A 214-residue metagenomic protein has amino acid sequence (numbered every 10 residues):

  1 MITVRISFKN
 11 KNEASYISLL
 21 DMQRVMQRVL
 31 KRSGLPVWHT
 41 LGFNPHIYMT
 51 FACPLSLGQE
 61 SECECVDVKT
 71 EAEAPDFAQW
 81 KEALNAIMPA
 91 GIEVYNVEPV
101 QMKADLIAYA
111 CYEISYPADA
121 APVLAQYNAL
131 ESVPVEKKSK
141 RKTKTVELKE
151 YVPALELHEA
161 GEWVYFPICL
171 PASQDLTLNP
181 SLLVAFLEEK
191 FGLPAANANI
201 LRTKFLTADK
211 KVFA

Functional and structural regions predicted by a protein language model:
M1-F8, A14: Hydrophobic, proline/glycine-rich low-complexity stretches
F8-N10, V68-A74, I114-D119, I168-A172: Short beta-strand-to-loop capping motifs
A14-H39: N-terminal ordered "arm"
W38-V68, Q101-K103: Short, charge-patterned binding micro-sites
S61-E113: Ordered, amphipathic secondary-structure segments that act as subunit-interaction surfaces in large macromolecular
A78-M88, V123-E131, L182-V184: Short amphipathic alpha-helices in soluble, non-transmembrane regions that often serve as interface/regulatory elements
A104-D119, P153-A154, T207-A214: Short, low-order "capping/linker" segments at domain edges
S132-A214: Core RNA-modification/binding signature centered on pseudouridine synthases
